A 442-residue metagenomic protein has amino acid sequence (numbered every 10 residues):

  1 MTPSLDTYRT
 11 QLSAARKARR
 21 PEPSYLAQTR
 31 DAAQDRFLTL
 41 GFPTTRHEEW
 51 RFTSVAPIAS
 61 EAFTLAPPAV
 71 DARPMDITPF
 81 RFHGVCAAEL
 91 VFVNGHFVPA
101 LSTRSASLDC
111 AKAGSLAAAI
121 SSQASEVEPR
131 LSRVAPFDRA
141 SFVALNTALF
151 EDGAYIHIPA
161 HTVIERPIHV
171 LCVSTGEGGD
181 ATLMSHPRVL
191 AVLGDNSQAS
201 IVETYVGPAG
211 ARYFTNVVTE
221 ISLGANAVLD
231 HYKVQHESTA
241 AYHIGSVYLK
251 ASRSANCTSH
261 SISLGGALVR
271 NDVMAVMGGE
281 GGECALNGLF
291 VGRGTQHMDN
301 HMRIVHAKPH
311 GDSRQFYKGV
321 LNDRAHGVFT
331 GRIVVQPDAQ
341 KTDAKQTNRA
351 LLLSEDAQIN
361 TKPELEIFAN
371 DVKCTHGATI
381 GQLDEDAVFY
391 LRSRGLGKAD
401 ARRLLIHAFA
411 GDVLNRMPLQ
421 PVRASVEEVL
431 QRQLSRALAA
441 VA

Functional and structural regions predicted by a protein language model:
M1-A144, F316, L321: N-terminal amphipathic, basic helical "cap/leader" segment at the start of enzyme domains
A32, L116-L396, A410, L414-A442: Conserved beta-strand/loop scaffold segments within soluble protein domains that form the structured core and edges
